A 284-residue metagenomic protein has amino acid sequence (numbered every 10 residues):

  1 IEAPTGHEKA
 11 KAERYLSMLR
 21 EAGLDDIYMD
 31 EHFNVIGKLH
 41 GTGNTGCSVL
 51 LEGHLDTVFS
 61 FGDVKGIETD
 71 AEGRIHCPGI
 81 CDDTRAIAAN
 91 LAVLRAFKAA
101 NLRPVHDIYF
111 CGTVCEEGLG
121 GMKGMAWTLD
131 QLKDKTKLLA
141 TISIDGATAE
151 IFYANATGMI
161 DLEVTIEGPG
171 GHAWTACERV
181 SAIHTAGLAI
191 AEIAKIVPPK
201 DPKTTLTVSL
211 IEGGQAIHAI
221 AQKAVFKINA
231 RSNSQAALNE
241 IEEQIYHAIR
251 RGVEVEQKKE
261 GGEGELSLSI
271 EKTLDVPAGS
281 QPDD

Functional and structural regions predicted by a protein language model:
I1-H76: Acidic/His- and Gly-rich active-site-bordering loop/insert found across diverse amide/peptide-bond hydrolases
E13-L16, A88-R95, A126-D130, I183-A194 (+2 more regions): Predominant activation on well-ordered alpha-helical scaffold segments within soluble catalytic domains
S48-E52, I75, L139-S143, D161-E163: Short glycine-aspartate micro-motif
D56-D70, L138, N155-T165: Acidic-glycine-rich active-site phosphate/pyrophosphate-binding loop
F59, A149, W174-A176, A182-D284: Metal-dependent amide/peptide-bond hydrolase catalytic core, centered on the "pita-bread" metallohydrolase fold
R74-A88, H172: Glycine/serine-rich anion-binding loops at beta->alpha junctions that coordinate negatively charged ligand groups
D83-T157: Acidic/histidine-rich catalytic neighborhood of metal-dependent amide-processing enzymes
